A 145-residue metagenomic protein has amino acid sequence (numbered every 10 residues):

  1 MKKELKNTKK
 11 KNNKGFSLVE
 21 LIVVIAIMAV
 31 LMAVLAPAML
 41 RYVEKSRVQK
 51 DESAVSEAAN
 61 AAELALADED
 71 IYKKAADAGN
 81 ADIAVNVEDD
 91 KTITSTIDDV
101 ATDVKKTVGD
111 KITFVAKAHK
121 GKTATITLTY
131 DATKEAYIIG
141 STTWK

Functional and structural regions predicted by a protein language model:
M1-F16: N-terminal leader/signal peptides at the extreme start of proteins
N13-M39: N-terminal single-pass transmembrane signal-anchor helix
E20, E44, E63: Acidic-residue sensor for enzyme active/binding pockets
V34-P37, V43-R47, A67-D68, E88 (+1 more regions): A structural preference for long, well-packed, hydrophobic secondary-structure segments
R41-A59: Aliphatic-rich helix starts adjacent to a transmembrane/signal segment
N60-N80: Alpha-helix exit/C-cap motif
K73-K145: Extracellular/periplasmic head regions of type IV pilus-like filament subunits
